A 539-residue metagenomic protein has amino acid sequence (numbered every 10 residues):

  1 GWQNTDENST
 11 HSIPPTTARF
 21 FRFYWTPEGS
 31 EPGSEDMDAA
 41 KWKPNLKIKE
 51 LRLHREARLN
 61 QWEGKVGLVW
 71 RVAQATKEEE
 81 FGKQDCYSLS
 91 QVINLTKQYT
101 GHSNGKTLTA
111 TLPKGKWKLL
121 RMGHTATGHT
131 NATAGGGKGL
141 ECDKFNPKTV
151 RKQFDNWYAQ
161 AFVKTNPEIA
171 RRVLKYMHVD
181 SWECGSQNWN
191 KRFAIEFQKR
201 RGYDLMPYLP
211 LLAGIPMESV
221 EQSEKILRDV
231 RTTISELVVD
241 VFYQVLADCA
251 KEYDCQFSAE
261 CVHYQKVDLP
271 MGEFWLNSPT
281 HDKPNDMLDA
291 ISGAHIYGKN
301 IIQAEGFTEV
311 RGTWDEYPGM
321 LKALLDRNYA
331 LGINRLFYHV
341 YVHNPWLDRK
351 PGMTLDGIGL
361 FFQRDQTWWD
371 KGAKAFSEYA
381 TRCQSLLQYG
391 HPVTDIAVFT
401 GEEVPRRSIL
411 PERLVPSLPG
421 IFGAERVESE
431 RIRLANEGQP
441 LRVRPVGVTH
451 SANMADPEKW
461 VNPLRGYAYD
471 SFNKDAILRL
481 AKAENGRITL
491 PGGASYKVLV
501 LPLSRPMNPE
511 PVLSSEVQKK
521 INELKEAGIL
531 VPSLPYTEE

Functional and structural regions predicted by a protein language model:
G1, T5-K83, S181: Aromatic, loop-rich ligand-recognition surfaces of beta-strand-rich domains
W2-H11, Q74-V163, A194-I234, W314: Active-site-adjacent "subsite" loops/lids of carbohydrate-active enzymes
A18-R22, E31-G33, N45-G64, V163-Y176 (+2 more regions): Carbohydrate-binding surfaces of carbohydrate-active enzymes
F21-F23, P147-D155, I396-V398: Conserved long hydrophobic alpha-helices within structured protein cores
D38-K41, K65-V72, G136-G139, F193-A194 (+1 more regions): Short intrinsically disordered coil segments
